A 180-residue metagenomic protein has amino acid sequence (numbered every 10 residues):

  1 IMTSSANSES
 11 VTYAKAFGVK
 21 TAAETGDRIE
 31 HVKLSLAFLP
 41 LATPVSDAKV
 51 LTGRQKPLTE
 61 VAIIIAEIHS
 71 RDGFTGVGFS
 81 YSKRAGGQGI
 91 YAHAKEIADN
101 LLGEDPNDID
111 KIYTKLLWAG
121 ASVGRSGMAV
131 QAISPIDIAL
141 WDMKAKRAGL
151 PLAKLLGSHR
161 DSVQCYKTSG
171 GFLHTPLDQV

Functional and structural regions predicted by a protein language model:
I1-M2, A6-S8: N-terminal export leaders
S4, H31-K33, H69-R147: Metal- or metallocofactor-binding catalytic centers and their adjacent structured scaffolds across diverse enzyme
V11, A16-D72, Y81-S82: Structured beta-strand/loop patches that form or line metal/cofactor-binding pockets in enzymes
V19-S35, G120, K146, L150-V163: N-terminal amphipathic alpha-helix/helix-capping segment at the start of soluble metabolic enzymes
I63-I65, P135, Q164: Broad gene-expression machinery/nucleic-acid interaction feature
Y81, W141, G157, T168-G170: Beta-hairpin (beta-strand-turn-beta-strand) motif
D161-V180: Metal-dependent enolase-superfamily TIM-barrel catalytic cores that perform enediolate-based chemistry
